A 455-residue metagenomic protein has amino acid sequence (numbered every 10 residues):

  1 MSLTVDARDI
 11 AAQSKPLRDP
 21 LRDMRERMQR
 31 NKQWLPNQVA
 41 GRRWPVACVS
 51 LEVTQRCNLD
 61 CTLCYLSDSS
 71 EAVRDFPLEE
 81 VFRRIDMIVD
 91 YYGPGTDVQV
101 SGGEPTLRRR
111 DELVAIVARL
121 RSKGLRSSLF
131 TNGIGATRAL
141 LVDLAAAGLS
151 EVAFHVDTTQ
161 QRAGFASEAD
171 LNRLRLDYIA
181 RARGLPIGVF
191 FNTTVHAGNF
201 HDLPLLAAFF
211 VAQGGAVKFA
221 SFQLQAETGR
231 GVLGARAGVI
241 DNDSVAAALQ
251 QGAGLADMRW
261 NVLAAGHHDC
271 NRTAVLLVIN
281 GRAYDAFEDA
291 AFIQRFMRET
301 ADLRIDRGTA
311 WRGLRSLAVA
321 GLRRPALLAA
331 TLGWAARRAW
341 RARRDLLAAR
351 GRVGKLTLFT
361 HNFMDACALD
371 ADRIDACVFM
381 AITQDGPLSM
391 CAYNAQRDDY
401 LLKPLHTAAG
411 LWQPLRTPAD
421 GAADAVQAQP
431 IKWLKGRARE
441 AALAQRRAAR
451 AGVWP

Functional and structural regions predicted by a protein language model:
M1-G41, I279-P455: Radical SAM enzyme core and accessory elements
L3-V142: Conserved alpha-helical substructure of the radical SAM core
C48, T137-A139, P204-L206, Q294-F296 (+1 more regions): Short alpha-helical segments and helix-capping/turn motifs at coil-helix boundaries
C57, C61-C64, C270, C377 (+1 more regions): Disulfide-bonded cysteines in secreted/extracellular proteins and peptides
F82-V100, R109-Q225: Radical SAM/AdoMet-radical enzyme domain recognition
G164-R173, D177-I179, G184-G351: Radical SAM enzyme [4Fe-4S]-AdoMet core and its adjacent flexible, acidic and glycine-rich loops/tails across
